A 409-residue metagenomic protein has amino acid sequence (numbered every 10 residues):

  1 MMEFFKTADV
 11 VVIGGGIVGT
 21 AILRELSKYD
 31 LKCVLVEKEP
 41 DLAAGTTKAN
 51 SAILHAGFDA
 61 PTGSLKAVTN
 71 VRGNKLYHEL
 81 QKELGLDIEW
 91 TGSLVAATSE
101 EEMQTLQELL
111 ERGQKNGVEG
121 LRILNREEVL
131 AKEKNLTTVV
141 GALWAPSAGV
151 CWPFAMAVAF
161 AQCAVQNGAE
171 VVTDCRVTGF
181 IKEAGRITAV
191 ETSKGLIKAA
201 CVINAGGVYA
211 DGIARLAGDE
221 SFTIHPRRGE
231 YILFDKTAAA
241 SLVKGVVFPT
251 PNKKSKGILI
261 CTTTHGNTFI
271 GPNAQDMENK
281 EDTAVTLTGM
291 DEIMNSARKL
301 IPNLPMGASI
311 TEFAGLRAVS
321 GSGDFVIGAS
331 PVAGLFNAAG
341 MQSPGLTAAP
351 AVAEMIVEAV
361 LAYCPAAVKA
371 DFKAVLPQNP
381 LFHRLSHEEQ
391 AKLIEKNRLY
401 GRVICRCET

Functional and structural regions predicted by a protein language model:
A8-L35: N-terminal Rossmann-like FAD-binding beta1-loop-alpha1 element of flavoenzymes
A21, F180-R186, E191-G271, Q275-A284 (+3 more regions): Flavin-dependent oxidoreductases
K28-K48: Glycine-rich FAD pyrophosphate-binding loop
A52-K132, G257-I258: Dinucleotide-binding Rossmann-like beta1-alpha1 core, especially the glycine-rich loop that anchors the ADP
P61, V68-V71, A96-T105, W144-Q162 (+4 more regions): Short beta-strand to alpha-helix junction loop
L143-C201: Helical element adjacent to the flavin cofactor pocket in flavoenzyme catalytic cores
A159, S255, T264, E281-V403: C-terminal catalytic lobe of FAD-dependent flavoproteins
